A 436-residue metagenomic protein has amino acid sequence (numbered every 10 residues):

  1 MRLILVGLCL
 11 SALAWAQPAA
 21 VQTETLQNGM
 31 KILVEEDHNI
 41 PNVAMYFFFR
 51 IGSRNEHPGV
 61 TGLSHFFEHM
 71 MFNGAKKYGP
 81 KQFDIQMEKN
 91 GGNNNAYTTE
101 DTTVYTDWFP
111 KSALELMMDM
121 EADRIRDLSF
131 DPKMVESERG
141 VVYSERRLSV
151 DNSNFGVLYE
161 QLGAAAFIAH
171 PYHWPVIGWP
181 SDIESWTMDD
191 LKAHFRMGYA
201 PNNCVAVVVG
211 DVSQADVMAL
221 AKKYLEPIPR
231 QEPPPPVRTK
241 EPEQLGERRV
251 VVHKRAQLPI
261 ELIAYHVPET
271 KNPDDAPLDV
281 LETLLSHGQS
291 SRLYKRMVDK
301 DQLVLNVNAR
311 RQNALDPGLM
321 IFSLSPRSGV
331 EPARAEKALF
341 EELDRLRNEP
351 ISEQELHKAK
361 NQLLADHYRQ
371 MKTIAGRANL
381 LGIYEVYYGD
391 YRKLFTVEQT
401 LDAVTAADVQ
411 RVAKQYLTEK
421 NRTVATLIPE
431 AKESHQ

Functional and structural regions predicted by a protein language model:
M1-G7: Sec-dependent signal peptide recognition, specifically the positively charged N-region followed immediately by
S11-A16: N-terminal signal peptide c-region/cleavage motif recognized by signal peptidases
Q17-D37: Short N-terminal segments immediately surrounding and downstream of signal-peptide cleavage
A20-T23, T239, R249: Short, acidic/polar N-cap/turn motifs at the starts of alpha helices
T25, Q82-P233, V251, E261 (+3 more regions): Charge-rich, well-structured scaffold segments of protease-associated domains
G29, N39-Q86, I263, P273-L285 (+1 more regions): Active/ligand-binding-proximal structured segments within catalytic/core domains that scaffold catalytic residues
H38-I40, A200, A256-Q257, D316: Short strand-connecting beta-turns/loops that link adjacent beta-strands
P236-T239, Y294-K295: Phosphate-proximal small/polar/acidic motifs at interfaces that engage nucleotide phosphates, polyphosphates
